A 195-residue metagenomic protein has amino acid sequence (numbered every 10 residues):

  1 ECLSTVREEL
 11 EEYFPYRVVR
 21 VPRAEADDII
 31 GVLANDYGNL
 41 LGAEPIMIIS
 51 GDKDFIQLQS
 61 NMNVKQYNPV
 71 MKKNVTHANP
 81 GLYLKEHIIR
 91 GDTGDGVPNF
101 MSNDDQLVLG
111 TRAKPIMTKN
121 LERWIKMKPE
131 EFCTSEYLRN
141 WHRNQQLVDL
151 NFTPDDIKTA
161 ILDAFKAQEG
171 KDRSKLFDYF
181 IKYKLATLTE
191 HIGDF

Functional and structural regions predicted by a protein language model:
E1-Y179, Y183-A186, E190: Extended two-metal-dependent nuclease catalytic cores across DNA- and RNA-processing enzymes
G193-F195: Short, amphipathic C-terminal "tail helix"
